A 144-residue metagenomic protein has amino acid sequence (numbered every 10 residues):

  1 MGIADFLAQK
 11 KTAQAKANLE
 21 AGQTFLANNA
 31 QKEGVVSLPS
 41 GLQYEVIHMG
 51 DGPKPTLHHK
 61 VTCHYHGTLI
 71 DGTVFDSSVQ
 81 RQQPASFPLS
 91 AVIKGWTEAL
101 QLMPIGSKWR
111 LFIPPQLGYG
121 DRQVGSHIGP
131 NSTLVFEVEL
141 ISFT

Functional and structural regions predicted by a protein language model:
M1-T144: Cross-family detector of peptidyl-prolyl cis-trans isomerase
